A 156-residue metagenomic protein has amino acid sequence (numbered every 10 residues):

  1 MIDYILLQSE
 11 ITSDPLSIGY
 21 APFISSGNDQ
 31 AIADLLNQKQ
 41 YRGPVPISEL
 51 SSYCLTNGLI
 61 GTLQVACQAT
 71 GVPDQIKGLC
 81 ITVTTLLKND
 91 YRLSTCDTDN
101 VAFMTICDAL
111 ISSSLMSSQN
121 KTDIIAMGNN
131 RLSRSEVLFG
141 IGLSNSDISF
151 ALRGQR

Functional and structural regions predicted by a protein language model:
M1-R156: A preference for well-ordered globular domain cores that mediate specific macromolecular interactions or catalysis
